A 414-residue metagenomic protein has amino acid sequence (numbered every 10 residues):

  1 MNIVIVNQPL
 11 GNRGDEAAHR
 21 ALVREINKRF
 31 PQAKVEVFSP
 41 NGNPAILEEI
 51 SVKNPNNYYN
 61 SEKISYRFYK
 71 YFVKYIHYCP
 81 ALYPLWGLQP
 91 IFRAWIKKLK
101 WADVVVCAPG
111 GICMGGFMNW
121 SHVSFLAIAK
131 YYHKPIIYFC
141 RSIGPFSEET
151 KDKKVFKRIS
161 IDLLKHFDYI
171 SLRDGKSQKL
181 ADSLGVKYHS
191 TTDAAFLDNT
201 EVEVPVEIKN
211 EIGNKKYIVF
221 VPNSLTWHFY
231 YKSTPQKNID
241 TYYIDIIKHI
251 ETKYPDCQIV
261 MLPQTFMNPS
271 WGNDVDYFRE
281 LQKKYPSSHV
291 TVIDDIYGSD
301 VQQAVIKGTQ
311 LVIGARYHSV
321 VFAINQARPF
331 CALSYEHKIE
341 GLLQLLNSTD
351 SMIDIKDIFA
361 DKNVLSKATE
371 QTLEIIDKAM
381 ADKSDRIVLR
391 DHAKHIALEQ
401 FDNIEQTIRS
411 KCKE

Functional and structural regions predicted by a protein language model:
M1-E414: Active-site anion-handling motifs in enzyme catalytic cores
